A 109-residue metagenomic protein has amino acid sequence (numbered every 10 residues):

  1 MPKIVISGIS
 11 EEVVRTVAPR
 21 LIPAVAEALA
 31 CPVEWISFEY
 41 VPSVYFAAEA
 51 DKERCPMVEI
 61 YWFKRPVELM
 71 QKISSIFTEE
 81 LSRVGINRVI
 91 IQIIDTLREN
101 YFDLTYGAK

Functional and structural regions predicted by a protein language model:
M1-K109: Interaction-mediating elements
